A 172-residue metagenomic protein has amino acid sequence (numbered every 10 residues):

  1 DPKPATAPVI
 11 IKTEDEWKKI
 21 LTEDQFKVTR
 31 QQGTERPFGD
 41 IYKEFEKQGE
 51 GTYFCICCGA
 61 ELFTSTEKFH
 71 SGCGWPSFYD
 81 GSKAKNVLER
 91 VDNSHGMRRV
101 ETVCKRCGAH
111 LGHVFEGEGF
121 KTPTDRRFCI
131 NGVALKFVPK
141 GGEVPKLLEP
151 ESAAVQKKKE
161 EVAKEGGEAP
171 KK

Functional and structural regions predicted by a protein language model:
D1-T6: N-terminal organelle transit peptides
P8-I10, E14-K172: A short Gly-Trp-Pro
